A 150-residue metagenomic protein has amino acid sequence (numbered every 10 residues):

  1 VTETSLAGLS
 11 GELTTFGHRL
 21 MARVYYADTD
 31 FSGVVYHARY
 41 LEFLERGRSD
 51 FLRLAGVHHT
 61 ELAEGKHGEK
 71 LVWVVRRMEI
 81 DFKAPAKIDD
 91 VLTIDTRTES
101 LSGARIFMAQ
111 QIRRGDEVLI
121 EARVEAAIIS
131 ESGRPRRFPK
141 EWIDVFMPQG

Functional and structural regions predicted by a protein language model:
T2-E12, P85-V91, E99-G150: HotDog/MaoC-like acyl-thioester-processing domains
T2-V75, E131-G150: Hot-dog-fold acyl-thioester-processing enzymes
F51-T93, R97-S100, R105-I106, I120-E121 (+1 more regions): Hydrophobic beta-strand-centered segment that forms part of the acyl-chain substrate-binding groove
